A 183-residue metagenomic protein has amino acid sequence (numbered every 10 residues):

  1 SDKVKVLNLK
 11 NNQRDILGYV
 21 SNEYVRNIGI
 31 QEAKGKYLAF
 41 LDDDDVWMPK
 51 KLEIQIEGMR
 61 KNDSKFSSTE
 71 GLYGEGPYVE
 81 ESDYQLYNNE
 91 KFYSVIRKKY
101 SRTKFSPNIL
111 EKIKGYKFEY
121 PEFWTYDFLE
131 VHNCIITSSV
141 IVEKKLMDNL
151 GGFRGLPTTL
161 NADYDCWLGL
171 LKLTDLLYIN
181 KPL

Functional and structural regions predicted by a protein language model:
S1-D15: Acidic donor-binding segment of Leloir-type glycosyltransferases
N11-A33, I54: Glycine-rich, basic loop-to-helix element that forms the pyrophosphate-binding segment of sugar-nucleotide handling
N22-E23, Q31, I96-L183: Conserved nucleotide-sugar donor-binding catalytic segment
G35, N62-F66, T174: Short, high-confidence coil segments that cap the C-terminus of an alpha-helix and link into the following beta-strand
L38: Short aromatic/hydrophobic "clamp" motif used to bind/position activated sugar donors
D42-V46: The conserved acidic donor/metal-binding loop of glycosyltransferases
K50-I109: Conserved donor NDP-sugar-binding/catalytic core segment of glycosyltransferases
